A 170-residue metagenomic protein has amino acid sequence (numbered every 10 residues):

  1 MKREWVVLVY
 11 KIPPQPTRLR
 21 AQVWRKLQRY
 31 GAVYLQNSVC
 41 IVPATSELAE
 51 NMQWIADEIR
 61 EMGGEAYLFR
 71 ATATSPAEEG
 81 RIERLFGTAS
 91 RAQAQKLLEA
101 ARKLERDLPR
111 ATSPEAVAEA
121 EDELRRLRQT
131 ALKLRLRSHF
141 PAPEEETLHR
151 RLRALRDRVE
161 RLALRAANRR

Functional and structural regions predicted by a protein language model:
M1-P109, L132, L136, L152-L155: Positively charged, polar, low-complexity stretches
T112-S113, R170: Generic structural signal for short, solvent-exposed loop/turn connectors between secondary structure elements
S113-P114, H139: Charged, low-complexity interaction regions
R125-R170: Glycine-rich, aromatic-bearing surface loops/beta-hairpins
